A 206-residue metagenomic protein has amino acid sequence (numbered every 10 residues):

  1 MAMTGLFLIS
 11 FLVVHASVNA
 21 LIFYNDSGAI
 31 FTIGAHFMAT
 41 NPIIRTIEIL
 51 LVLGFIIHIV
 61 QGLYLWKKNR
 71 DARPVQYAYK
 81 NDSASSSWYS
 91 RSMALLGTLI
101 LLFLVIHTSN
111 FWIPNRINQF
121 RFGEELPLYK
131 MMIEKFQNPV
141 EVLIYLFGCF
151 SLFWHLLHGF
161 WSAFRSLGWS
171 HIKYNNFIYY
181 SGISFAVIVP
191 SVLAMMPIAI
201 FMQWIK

Functional and structural regions predicted by a protein language model:
M1-K206: Membrane-embedded alpha-helical bundles that constitute the cytochrome b-like, heme-associated redox core of multi-pass
